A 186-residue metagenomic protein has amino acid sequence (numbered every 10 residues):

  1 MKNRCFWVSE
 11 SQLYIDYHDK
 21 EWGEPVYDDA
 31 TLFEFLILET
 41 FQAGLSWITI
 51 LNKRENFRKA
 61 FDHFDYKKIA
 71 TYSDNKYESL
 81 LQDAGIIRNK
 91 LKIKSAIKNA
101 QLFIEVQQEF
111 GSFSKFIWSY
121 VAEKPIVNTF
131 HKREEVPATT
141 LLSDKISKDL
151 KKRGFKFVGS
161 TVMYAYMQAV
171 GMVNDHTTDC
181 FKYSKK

Functional and structural regions predicted by a protein language model:
M1-K186: HhH-family (HhH-GPD) DNA N-glycosylase catalytic core used in base-excision repair
